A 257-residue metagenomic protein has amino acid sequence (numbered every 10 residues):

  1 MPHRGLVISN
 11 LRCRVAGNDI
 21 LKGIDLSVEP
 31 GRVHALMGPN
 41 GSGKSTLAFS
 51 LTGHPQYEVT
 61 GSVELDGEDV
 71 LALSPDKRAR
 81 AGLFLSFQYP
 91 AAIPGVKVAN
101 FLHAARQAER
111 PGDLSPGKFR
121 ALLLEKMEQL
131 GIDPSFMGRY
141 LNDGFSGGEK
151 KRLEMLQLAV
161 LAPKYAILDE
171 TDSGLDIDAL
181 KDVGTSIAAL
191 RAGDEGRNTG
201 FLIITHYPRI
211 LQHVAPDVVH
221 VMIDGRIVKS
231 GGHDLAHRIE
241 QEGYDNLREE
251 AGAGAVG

Functional and structural regions predicted by a protein language model:
L6-I8, L21-G23: Conserved structural motif at the start of ABC-family nucleotide-binding domains
V28-P30: Conserved hydrophobic segment flanking the Walker A/P-loop of ABC-type ATPase nucleotide-binding domains
M37-P39: The feature captures the beta-strand-to-loop junction immediately N-terminal to the Walker
S62-R78, N142: ABC ATPase NBD Q-loop/coupling interface
L85, Y89, G95-R110, F119-L122: Q-loop/switch helix immediately C-terminal to the Walker
L158-A159: ABC ATPase C-loop
I167-T171, D178: Walker B catalytic motif
V218, M222, R226-E249: Conserved beta-strand-loop-alpha-helix hinge in the C-terminal portion of ABC ATPase nucleotide-binding domains
